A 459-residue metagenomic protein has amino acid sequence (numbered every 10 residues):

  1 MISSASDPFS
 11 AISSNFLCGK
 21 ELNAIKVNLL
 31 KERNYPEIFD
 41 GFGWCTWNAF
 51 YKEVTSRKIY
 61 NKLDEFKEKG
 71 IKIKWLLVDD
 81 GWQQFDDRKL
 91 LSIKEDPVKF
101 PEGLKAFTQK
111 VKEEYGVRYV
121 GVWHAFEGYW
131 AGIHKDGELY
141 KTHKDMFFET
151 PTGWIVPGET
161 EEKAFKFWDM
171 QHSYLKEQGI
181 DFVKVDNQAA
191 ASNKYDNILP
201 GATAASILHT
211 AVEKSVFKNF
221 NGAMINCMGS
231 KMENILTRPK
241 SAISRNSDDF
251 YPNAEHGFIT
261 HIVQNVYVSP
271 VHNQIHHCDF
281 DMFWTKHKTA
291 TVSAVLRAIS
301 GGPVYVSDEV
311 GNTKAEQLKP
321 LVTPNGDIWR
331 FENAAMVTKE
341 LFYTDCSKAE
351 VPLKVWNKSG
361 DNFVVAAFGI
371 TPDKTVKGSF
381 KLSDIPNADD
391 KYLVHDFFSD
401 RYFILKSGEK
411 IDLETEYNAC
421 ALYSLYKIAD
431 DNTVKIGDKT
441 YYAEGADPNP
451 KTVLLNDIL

Functional and structural regions predicted by a protein language model:
M1-L30, Y35: Extended acidic/polar, glycine-enriched regions that form or flank non-catalytic beta-rich accessory modules
E37-L199: Aromatic-lined carbohydrate-binding/catalytic grooves of carbohydrate-active enzymes
F50-V54, Q83-D86, E127-I133, A190-K194 (+7 more regions): Flexible loop/turn segments at secondary-structure boundaries
L104-E114, T203-M224: Alpha-helix-loop-beta-strand connector modules within alpha/beta enzyme cores
I133-E177, T210-A315, M336-V337, D345: Glycan-recognition surfaces
D186, K391-G408: Solvent-exposed beta-strand/loop surfaces of large extracellular or lumenal domains
R297-S300, Y305, Y343-D390, N418 (+2 more regions): Carbohydrate-binding surface patches
E409-L413, A421: Short strand-edge motifs at loop-to-beta-strand transitions and within beta-strands of extracellular beta-rich domains
